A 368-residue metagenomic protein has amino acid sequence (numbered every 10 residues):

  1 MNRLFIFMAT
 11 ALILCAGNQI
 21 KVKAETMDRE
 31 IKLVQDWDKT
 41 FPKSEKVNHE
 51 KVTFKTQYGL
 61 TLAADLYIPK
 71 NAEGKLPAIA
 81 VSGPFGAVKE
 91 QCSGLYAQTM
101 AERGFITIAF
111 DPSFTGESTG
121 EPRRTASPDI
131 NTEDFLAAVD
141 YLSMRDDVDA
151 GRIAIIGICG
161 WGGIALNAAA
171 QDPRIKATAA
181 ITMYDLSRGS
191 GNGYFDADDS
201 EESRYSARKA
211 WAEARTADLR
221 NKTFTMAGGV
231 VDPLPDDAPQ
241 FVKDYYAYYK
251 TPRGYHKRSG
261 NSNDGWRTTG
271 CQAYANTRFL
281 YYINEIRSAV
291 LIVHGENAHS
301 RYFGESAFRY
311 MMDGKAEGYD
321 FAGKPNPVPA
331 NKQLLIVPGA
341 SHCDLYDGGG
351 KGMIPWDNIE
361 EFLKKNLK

Functional and structural regions predicted by a protein language model:
M27-G74: N-terminal cap/lid segment of alpha/beta-hydrolase-fold proteins
K75-P84: Short beta-strand element of the alpha/beta-hydrolase
G86-Q98, P112: The serine-hydrolase catalytic nucleophile loop
T99-T119: Conserved alpha/beta-hydrolase
T125-D146: Alpha/beta-hydrolase active-site loop
L166-T251: Alpha/beta-hydrolase-fold enzymes
I286, I292-H294: Short beta-strand/loop motif that positions the catalytic acidic residue of the alpha/beta-hydrolase fold
A340-G352: Catalytic histidine-centered segment of alpha/beta-hydrolase-like enzymes
